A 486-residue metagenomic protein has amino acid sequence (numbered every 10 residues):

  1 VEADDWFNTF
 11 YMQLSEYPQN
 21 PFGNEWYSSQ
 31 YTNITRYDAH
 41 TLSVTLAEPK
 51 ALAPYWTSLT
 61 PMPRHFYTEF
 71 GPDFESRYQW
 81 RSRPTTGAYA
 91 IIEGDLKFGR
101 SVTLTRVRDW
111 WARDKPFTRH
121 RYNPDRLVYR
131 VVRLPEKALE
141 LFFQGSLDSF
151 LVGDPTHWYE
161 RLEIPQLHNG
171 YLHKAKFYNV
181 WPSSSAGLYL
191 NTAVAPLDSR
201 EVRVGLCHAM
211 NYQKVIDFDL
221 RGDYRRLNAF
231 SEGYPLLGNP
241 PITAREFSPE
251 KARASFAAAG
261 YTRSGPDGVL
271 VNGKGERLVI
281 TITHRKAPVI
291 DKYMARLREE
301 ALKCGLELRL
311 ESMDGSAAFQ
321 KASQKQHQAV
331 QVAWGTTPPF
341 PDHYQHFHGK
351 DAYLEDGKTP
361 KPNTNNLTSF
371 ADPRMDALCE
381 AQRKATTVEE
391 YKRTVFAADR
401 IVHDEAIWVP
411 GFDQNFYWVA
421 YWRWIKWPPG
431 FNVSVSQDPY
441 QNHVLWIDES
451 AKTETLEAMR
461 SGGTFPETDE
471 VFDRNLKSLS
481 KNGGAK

Functional and structural regions predicted by a protein language model:
V1, F7, R77, W110-E163 (+4 more regions): Ligand-site clamp/hinge motif
V1-Y11, A39-T45, P49, G87-A88 (+9 more regions): Alpha-helical secondary-structure segments
E2-F7, F22-F70, R77-Q79, A88-A90 (+1 more regions): Surface-exposed binding/hinge segments that line and control ligand-binding clefts or catalytic entry sites
W6, Y11, A39-H40, A47-K50 (+10 more regions): Solvent-exposed coil/turn segments that connect beta secondary-structure elements in extracytoplasmic/periplasmic
T9, L14-N20, N24, N33 (+6 more regions): Extracellular/periplasmic solute-recognition and catalytic clefts
F22-Y27, K115-H120, T262-R277: Short helix/loop segment immediately N-terminal to the Walker
S58-R126, E136-K137, G238, S248-G260 (+1 more regions): Gly/Pro-rich hinge or "lid" segments in bacterial periplasmic/extracellular proteins
D95, G99-V102, A186, G205-P240 (+3 more regions): Detector for C-terminal structural segments
